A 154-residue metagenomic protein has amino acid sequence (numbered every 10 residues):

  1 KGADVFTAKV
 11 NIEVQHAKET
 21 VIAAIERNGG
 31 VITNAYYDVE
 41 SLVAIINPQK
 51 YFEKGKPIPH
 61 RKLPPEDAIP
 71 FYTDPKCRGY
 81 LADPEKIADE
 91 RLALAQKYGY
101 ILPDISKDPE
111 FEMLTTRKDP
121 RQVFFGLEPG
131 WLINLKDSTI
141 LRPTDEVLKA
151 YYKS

Functional and structural regions predicted by a protein language model:
K1-S154: Extended polybasic, low-complexity segments that bind anionic RNA or targeting/receptor surfaces
